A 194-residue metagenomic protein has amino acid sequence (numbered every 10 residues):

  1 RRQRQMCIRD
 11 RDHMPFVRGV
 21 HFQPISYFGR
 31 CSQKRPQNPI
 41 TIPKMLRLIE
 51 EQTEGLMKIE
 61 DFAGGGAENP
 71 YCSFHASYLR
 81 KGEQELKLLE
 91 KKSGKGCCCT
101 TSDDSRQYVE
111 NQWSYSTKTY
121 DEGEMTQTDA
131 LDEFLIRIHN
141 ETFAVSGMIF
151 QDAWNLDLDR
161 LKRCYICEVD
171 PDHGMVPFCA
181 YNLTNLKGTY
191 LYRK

Functional and structural regions predicted by a protein language model:
R2, Y27-R30, N185: Flexible loop/turn segments at secondary-structure boundaries
R4-I8: Short, small-residue-biased leader/transition segments that mark boundaries at the very start of proteins
R9-P15: Short, surface-exposed basic-aromatic patches at helix termini and helix-loop junctions that form
R18-K44, I59-K81: Flexible glycine/acidic-rich beta-alpha junction loops that bind and position SAM and/or redox cofactors in anaerobic
L48: Glycine- and acidic-residue-rich phosphate-binding/metal-coordinating active-site segment common to enzymes that handle
H75-K194: Radical SAM enzyme core and accessory elements
